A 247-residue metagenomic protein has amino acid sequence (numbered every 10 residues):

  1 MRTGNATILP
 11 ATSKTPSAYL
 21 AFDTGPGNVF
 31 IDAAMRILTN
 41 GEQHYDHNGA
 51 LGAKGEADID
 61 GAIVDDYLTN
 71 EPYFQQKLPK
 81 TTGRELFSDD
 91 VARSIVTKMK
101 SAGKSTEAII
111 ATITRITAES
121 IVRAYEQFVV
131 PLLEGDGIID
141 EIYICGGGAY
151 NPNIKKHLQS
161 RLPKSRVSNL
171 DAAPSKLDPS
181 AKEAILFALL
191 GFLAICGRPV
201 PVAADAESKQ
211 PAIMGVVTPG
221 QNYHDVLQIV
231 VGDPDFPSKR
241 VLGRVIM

Functional and structural regions predicted by a protein language model:
M1-G4, G25-G27, I144-P152: A short acidic Gly-Thr/Ser loop motif
T3-P10, D32: Short beta-strand scaffold segments in enzyme catalytic cores
P16-A118, G197, Q210-D233, R240: Conserved ATP-utilizing enzyme core subdomain
I37-H44, E126-F128, F192-A203: Short helix-capping/linker segments at secondary-structure and domain boundaries
T106-I138: Phosphate/ATP-binding catalytic cores across multiple sugar-kinase/actin-like superfamilies, primarily ASKHA
R115, A173-H224: Glycine-rich phosphate-binding/hydrolytic loop that grips phosphoryl groups
E126-D136, Y143, R166-S175: C-terminal helix-coil-helix/basic helical segment that borders enzyme active sites and/or dimer interfaces and provides
I138-R161: Glycine-rich phosphate-binding loops at beta-strand->alpha-helix junctions
